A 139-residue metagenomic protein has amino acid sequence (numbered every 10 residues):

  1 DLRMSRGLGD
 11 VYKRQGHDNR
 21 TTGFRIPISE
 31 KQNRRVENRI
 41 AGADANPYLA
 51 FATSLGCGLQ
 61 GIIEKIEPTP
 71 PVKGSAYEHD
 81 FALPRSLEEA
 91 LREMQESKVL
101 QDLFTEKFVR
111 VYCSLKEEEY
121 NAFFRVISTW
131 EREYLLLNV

Functional and structural regions predicted by a protein language model:
D1-Y12: Single conserved hydrophobic/aromatic residue that forms the stacking wall/gate of nucleotide- or nucleobase-binding
R14, R25-A45, L55-K65: Hydrophobic alpha-helical bundle architecture
R20-G23: Short glycine-rich loop/turn motifs
I28, E64-A82: Generic long, charged, amphipathic alpha-helical segments
F51: Conserved catalytic/binding loops enriched for acidic/polar residues
G61-P71, Q101-R110: Flexible, glycine/charged-enriched surface loops at secondary-structure junctions
A76-V139: Acidic, glycine-enriched catalytic cores built around paired aspartates
